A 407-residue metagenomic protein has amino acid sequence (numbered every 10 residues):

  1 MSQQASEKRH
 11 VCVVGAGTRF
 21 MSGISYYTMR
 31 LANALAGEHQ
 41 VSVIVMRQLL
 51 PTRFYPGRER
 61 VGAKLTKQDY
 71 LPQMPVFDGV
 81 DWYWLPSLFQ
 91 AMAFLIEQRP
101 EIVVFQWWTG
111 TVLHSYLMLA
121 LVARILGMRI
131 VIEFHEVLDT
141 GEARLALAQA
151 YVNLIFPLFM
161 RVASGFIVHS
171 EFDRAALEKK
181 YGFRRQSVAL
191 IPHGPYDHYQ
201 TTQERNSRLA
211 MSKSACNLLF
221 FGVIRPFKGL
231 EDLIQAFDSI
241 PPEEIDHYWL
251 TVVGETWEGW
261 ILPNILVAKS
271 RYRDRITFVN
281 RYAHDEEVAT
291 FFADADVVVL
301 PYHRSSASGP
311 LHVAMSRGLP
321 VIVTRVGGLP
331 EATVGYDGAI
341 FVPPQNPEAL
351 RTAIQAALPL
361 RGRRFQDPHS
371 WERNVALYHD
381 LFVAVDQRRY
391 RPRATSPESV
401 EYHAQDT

Functional and structural regions predicted by a protein language model:
G15-M21, N33-E97, E255-E258: N-terminal strand-loop element at the rim of the active site of nucleotide-sugar-dependent glycosyltransferases
L121-I125, A148-F166: Membrane-proximal helix-turn-helix segments that form the acceptor-binding/catalytic region of lipid-linked
P157, R161-T201: Donor nucleotide-sugar binding/catalytic pocket of nucleotide-sugar-dependent glycosyltransferases
A210-K228, I234-F237, L250-T251: Conserved donor-binding/catalytic core segment of Leloir-type glycosyltransferases
L262-E286: Nucleotide-activated donor-binding/catalytic signature segment of Leloir-type glycosyltransferases, i.e., the conserved
T290-S306, L319: Acidic donor-binding loop of glycosyltransferase active sites
G335-E348, I354-P359: Conserved acidic donor-binding segment of nucleotide-sugar-dependent glycosyltransferases
P359-S396: A charged, aromatic-enriched C-terminal amphipathic alpha-helix characteristic of glycosyltransferases across folds
